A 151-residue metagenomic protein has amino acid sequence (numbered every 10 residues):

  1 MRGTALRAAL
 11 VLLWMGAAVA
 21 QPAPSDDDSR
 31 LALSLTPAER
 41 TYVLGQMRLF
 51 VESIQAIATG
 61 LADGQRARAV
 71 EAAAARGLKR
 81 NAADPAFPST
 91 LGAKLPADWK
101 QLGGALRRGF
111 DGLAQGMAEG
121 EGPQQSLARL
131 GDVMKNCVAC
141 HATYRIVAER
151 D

Functional and structural regions predicted by a protein language model:
M1-A9: Bacterial N-terminal signal peptides that target proteins for export
A9-L10, E71: Residue-level recognition of conserved structural "scaffold" positions that shape functional pockets and channels
V11-A20: Hydrophobic h-region of N-terminal signal peptides that target proteins for export in Gram-negative bacteria
P22-D63, A67-D151: Sequence context surrounding c-type heme c attachment/ligation sites in exported
